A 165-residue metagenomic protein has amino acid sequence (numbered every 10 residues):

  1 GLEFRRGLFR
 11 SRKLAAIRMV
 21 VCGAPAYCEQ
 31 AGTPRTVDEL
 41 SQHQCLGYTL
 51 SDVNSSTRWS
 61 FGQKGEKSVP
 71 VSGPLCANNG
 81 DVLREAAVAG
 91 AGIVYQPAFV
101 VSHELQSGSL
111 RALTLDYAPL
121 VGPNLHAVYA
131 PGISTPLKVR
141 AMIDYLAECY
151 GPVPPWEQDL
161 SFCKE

Functional and structural regions predicted by a protein language model:
G1-L8: Short, small-residue-biased leader/transition segments that mark boundaries at the very start of proteins
R5, G23-P25, Q96-F99: Beta->alpha turn/N-cap motifs
S11-L46: Flexible hinge/capping segments at coil-to-helix
R12, D38, R84-E85, R140: Alpha-helical segments flanking ligand/cofactor-binding loops in enzyme cores
Q44-K64, E157: Secondary-structure junction motif
S68-N79: Short beta-strand-to-loop elements that line the ligand-binding cleft of bilobed periplasmic-binding protein-like
A86-S109, P119: A ligand-binding cleft/hinge motif common to bilobed small-molecule-binding domains
S102-H103, S107, Y117-E165: C-terminal effector-binding regulatory domain of bacterial HTH transcription factors
